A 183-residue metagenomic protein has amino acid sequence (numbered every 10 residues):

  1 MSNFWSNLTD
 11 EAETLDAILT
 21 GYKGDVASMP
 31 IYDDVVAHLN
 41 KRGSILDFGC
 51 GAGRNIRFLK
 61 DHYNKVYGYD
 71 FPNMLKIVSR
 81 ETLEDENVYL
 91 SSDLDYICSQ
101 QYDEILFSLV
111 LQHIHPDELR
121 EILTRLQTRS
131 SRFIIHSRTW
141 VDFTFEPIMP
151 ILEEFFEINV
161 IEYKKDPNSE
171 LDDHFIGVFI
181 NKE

Functional and structural regions predicted by a protein language model:
M1-C98, I114-E121, R125, F133-E183: Class I (Rossmann-like) S-adenosyl-L-methionine-dependent methyltransferase catalytic domain, capturing the SAM-binding
L106: A conserved beta-strand element that flanks and buttresses the S-adenosyl-L-methionine
L109-H113: Short catalytic micro-motifs in class I SAM-dependent methyltransferases
S130: A mobile, often basic/glycine-rich helix-loop segment that functions as the active-site lid/recognition loop
